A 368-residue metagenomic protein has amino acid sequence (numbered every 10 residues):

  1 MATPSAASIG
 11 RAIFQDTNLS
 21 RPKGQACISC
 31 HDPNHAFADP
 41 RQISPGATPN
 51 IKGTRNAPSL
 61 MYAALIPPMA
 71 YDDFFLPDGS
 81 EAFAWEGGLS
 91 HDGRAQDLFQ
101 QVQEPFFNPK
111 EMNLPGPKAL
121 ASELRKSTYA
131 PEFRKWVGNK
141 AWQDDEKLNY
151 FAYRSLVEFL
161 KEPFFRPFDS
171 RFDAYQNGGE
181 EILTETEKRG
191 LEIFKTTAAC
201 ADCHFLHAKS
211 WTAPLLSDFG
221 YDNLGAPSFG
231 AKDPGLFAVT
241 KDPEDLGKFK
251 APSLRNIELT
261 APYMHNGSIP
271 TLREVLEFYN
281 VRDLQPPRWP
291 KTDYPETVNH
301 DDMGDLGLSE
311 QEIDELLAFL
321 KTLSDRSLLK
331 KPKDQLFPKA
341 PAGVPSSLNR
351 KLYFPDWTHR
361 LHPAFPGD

Functional and structural regions predicted by a protein language model:
M1-F99, D169-K291, K331-D368: Short glycine/threonine-rich turn/loop motifs
Q103-F106, M112-L216, N223-A226, E315-K321: Extended surface/linker regions that mediate inter-domain or inter-protein docking in multi-component redox
P117-K135, N139-R166, E258, S268-D368: C-terminal capping alpha-helices of c-type cytochrome domains
